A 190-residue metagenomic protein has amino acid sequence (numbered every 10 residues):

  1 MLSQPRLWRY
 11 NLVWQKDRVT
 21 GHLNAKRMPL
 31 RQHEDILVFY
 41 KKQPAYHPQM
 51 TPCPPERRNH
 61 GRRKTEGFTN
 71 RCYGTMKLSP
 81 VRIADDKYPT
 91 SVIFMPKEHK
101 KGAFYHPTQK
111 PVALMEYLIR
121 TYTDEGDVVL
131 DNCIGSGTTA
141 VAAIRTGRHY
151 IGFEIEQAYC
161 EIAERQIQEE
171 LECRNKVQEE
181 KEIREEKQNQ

Functional and structural regions predicted by a protein language model:
M1-I162, C173, Q190: Core catalytic lobe of class I
I167-Q190: S-adenosyl-L-methionine
